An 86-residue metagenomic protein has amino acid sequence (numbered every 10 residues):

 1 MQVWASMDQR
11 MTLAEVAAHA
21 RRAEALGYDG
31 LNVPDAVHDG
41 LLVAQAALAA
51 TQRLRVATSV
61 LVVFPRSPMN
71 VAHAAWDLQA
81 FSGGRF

Functional and structural regions predicted by a protein language model:
M1-T58: N-terminal beta1-alpha1-beta2 module of alpha/beta enzyme domains
Q2-R10, E15, P65-F86: Flexible, glycine-rich active-site loops centered on histidine and acidic residues that chelate a metal or position
P34, L61-S67: Glycine-rich "substrate-gating" loop/helix at the edge of Rossmann-like oxidoreductase active sites
